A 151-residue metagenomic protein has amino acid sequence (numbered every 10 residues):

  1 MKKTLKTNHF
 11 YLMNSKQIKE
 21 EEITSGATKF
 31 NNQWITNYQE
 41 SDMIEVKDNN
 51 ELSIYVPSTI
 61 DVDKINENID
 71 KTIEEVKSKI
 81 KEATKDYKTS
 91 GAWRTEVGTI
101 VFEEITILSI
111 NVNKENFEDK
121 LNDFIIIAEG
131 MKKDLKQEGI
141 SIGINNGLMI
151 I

Functional and structural regions predicted by a protein language model:
K2-I151: Positively charged, small/polar-rich N-terminal and surface patches that mediate targeting and assembly and bind
